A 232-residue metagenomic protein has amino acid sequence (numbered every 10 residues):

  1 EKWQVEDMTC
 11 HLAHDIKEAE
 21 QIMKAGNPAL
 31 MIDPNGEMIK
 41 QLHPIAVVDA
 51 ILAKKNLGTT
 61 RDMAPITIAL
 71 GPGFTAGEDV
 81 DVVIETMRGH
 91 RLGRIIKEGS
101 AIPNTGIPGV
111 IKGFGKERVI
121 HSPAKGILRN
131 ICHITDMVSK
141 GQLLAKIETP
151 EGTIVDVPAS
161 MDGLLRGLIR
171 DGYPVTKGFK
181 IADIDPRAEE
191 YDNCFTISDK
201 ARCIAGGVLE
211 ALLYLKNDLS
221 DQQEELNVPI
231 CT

Functional and structural regions predicted by a protein language model:
E1-T232: Well-ordered secondary-structure scaffolds
